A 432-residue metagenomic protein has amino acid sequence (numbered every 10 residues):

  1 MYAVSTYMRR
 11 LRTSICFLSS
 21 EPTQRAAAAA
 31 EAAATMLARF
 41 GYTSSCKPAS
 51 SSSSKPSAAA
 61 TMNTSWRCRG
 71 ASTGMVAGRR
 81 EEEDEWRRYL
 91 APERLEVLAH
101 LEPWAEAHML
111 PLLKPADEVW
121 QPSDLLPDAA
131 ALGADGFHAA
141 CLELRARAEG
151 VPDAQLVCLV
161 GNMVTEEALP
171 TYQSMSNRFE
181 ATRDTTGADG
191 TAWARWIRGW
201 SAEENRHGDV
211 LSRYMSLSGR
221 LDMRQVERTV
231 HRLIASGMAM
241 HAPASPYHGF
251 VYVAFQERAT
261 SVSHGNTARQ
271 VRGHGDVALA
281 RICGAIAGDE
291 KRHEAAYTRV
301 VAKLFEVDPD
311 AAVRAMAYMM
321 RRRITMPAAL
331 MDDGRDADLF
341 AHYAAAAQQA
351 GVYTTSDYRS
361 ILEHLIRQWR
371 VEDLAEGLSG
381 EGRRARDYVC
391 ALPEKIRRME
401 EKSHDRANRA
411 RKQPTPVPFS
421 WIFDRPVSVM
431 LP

Functional and structural regions predicted by a protein language model:
Y2-E21, A29-A33, L37-K47, S54-K55 (+1 more regions): Non-heme di-metal
